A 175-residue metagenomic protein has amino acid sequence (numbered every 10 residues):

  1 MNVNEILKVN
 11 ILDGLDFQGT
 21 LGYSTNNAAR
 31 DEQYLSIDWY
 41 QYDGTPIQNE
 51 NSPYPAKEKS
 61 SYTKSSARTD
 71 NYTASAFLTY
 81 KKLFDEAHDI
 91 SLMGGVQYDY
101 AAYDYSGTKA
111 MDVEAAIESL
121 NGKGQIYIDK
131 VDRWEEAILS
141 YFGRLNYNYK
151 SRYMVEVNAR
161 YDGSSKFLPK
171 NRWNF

Functional and structural regions predicted by a protein language model:
E5-Y23, Y80-G94, Y147-V155, K166-P169: Secondary-structure transition into beta-strands, especially the periplasmic turns and strand N-termini that construct
L12, A29-R30: Substrate-binding groove/exosite segments of carbohydrate-active enzymes
T20, S24-N26, T69, S75: A general, composition-driven signal for non-globular sequence regions
Y23-A29, K82, V96-D104, A159-S165: Transmembrane beta-strands of outer-membrane beta-barrel pores
L35, W39, T45-R152: Outer-membrane beta-barrel transmembrane domain signature of Gram-negative proteins, especially the mid-to-C-terminal
R68, P169-K170: Ordered, soluble secondary-structure elements with a strong preference for glycine-centered loop motifs and nearby
N174-F175: Feature captures outer-membrane beta-barrel proteins of Gram-negative bacteria and organelles
